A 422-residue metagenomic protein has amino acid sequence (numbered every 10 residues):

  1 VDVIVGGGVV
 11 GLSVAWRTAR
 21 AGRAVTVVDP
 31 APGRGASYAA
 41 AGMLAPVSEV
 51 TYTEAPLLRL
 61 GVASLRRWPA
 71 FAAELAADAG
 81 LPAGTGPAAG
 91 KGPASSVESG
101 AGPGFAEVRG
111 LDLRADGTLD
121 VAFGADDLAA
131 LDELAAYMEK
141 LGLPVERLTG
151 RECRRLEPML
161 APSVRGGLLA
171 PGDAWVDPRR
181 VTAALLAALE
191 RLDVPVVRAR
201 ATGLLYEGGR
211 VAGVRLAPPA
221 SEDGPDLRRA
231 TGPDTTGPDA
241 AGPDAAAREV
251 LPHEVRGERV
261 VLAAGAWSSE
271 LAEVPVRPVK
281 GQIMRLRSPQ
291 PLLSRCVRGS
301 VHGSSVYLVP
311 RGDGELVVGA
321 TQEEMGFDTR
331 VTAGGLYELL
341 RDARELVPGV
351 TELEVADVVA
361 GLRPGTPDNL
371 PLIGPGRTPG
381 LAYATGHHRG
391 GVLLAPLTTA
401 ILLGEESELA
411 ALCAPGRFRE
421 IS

Functional and structural regions predicted by a protein language model:
V1-T26: N-terminal Rossmann-like FAD-binding beta1-loop-alpha1 element of flavoenzymes
V3-V5, E254-A266, T399: Short hydrophobic core segments
R17-R20, P30, M43, L111-R114 (+1 more regions): Active-site substrate-recognition segment that forms the wall of the catalytic cavity or substrate channel
A19-A39: Glycine-rich FAD pyrophosphate-binding loop
M43-E152: Dinucleotide-binding Rossmann-like beta1-alpha1 core, especially the glycine-rich loop that anchors the ADP
L81-G84, F105-A122, L134, L141 (+4 more regions): Helix-loop-beta segment of a Rossmann-like dinucleotide-binding subdomain
L168-D226, A247-L251, E258: Helical element adjacent to the flavin cofactor pocket in flavoenzyme catalytic cores
P178, G349-S422: C-terminal catalytic lobe of FAD-dependent flavoproteins
